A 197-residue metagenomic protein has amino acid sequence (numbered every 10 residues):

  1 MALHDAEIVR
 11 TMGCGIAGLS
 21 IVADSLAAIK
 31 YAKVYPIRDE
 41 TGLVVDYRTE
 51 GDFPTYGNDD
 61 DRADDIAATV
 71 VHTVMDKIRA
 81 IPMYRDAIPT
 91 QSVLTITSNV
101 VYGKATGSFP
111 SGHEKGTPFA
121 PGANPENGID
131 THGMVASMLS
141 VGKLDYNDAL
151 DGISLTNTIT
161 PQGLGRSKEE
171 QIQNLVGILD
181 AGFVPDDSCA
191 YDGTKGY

Functional and structural regions predicted by a protein language model:
M1-Y197: Acidic, glycine-enriched catalytic cores built around paired aspartates
